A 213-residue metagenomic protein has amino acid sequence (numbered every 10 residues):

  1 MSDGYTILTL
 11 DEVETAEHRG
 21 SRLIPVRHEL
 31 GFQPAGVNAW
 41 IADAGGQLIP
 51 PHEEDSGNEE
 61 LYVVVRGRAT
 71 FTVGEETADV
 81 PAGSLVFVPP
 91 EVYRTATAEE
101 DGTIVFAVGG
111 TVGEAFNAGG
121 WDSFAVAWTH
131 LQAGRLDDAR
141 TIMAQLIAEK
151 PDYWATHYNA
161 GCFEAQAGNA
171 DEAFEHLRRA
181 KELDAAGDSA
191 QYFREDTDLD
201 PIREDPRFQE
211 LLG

Functional and structural regions predicted by a protein language model:
M1-H52: A short, N-terminal "cap"/entry segment at the start of jelly-roll beta-barrel domains of the cupin/DSBH fold
E54-F71: Short, conserved beta-strand element in jelly-roll/cupin
E75-P90: Short acidic-glycine-tyrosine-enriched beta hairpin
P90-A115: Ligand-binding loop in jelly-roll beta-barrel domains
